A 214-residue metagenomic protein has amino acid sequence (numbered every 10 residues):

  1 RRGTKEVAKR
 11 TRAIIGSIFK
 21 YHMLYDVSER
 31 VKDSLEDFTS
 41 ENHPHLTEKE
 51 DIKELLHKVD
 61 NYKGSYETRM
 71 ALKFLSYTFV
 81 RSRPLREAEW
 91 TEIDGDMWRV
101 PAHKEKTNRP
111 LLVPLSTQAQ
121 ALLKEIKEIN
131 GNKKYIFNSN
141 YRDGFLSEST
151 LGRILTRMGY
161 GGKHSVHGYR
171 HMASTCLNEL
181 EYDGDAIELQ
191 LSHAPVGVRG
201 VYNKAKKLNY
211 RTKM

Functional and structural regions predicted by a protein language model:
R1, D33-E67, Y77-V80, A88 (+2 more regions): Long, amphipathic, Lys/Arg-enriched alpha-helical "connector/arm" segment
R1-D33, V80-R83: N-terminal DNA-binding recognition helix of tyrosine site-specific recombinases/integrases
E6, K73-P84, T150, R157 (+1 more regions): C-terminal catalytic core of tyrosine-transesterase DNA break-rejoin enzymes
V7-I14, E48, E67-T68, L115 (+7 more regions): Hydrophobic (often cysteine-bearing) scaffold residues that line and stabilize catalytic clefts of nucleotide/cofactor
K20-V27, L75-M97, G184-E188: Short, charged phosphate-coordinating catalytic segments
R30-E36, D51, T78, R86-E128 (+1 more regions): Conserved tyrosine-mediated DNA breakage-rejoining catalytic core shared by Y-recombinases
D37-F38, L46, V100-T107, Q120 (+3 more regions): Catalytic-site neighborhood detector that most strongly recognizes the C-terminal catalytic loop/helix of tyrosine
L46-K53, P114-G162, M172, P195: Active-site/catalytic core of tyrosine-dependent DNA strand-transfer enzymes
